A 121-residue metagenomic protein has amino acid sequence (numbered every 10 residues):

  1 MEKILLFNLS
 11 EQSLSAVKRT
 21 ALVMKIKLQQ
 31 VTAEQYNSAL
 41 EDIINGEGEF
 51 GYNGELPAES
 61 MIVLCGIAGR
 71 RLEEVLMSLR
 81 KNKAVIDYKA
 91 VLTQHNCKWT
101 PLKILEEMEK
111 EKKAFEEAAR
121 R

Functional and structural regions predicted by a protein language model:
M1-G46, A119: N-terminal, charge-rich interaction modules
I4, S13-A16, V23, L72 (+1 more regions): Helix-rich interaction surfaces within compact, conserved domain-sized segments that mediate assembly or partner
Q30-T32, L64, V91-L92: Structural signal for conserved beta-strand scaffold positions within catalytic alpha/beta enzyme cores
Y36-V63: Short, intrinsically disordered low-complexity segments
G54-N82: Mid-chain, well-packed structural core segment of small domains
A58-I67, E107, E116-R121: Short, surface-exposed, charge-dense and proline/glycine-enriched linear segments
